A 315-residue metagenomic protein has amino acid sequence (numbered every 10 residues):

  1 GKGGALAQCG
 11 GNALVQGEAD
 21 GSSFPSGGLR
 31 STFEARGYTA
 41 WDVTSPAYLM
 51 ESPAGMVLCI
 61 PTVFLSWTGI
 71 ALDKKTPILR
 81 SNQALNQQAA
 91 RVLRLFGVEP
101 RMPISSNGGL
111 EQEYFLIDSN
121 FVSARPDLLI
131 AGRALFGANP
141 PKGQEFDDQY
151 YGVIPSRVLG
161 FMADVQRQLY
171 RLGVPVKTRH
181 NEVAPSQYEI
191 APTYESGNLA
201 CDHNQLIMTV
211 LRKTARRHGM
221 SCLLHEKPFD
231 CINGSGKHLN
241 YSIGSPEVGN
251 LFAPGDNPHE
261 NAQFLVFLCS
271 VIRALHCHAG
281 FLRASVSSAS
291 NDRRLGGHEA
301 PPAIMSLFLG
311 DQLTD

Functional and structural regions predicted by a protein language model:
G1-H225, F229-D315: Glycine-rich, acidic/polar active-site loops that bind/position phosphate-bearing ligands
